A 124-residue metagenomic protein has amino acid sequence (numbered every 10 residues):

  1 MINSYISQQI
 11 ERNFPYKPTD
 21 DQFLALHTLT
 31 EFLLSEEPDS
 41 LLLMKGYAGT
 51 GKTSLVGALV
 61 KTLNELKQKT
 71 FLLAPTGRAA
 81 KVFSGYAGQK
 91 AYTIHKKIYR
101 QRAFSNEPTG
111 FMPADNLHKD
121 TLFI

Functional and structural regions predicted by a protein language model:
M1-I124: Conserved ATP-binding/catalytic motifs of P-loop helicase motor domains
